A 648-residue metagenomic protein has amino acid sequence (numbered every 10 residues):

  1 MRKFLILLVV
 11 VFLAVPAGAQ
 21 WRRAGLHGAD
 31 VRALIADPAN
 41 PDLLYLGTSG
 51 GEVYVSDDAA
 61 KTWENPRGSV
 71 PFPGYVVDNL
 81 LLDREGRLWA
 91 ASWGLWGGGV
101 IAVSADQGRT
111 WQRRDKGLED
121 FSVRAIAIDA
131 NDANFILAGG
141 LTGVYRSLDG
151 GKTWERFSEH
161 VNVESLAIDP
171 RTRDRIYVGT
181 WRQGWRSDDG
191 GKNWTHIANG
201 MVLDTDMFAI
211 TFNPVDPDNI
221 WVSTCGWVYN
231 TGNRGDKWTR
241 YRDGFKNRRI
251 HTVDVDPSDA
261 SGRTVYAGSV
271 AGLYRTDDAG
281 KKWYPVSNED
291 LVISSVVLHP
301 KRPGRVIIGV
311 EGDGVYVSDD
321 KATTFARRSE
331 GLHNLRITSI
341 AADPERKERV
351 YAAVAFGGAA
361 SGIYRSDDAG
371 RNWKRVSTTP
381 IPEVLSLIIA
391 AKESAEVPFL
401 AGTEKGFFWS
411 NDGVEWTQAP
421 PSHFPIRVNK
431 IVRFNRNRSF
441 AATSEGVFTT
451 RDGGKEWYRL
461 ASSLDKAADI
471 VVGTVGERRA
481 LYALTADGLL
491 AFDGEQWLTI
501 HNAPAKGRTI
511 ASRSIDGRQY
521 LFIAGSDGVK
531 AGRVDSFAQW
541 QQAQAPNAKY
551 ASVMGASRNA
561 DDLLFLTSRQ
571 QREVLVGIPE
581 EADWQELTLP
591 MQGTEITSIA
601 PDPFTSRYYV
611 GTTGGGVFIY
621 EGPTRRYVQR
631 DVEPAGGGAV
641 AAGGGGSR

Functional and structural regions predicted by a protein language model:
F4-F12, A17-R648: Extracellular glycan-interacting surfaces
